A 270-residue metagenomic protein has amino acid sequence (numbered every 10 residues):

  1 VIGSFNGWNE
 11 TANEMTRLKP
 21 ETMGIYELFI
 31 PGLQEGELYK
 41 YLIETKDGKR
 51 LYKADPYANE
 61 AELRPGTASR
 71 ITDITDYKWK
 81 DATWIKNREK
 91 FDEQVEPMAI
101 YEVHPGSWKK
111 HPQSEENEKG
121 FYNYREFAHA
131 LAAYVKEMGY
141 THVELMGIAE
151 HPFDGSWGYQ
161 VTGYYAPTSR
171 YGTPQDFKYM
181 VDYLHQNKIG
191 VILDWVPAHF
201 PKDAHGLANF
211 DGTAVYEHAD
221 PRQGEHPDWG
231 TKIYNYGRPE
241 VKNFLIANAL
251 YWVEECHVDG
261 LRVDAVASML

Functional and structural regions predicted by a protein language model:
S4-N9, K46: Change "in extracellular beta-sheet-rich domains … of secreted and cell-surface proteins" to "in beta-sheet-rich domains
N9, E35-E37, G139, N209: Short loop/turn segments at connectors of secondary-structure elements within structured domains
T11-P20: Solvent-exposed serine/threonine-rich low-complexity stretches and specific carbohydrate-binding patches
E21-E102, S107-E116, F121, E126: The feature marks proteins involved in alpha-glucan
E60-E62, A82-V95, H104-L270: Substrate-binding/active-site clefts of carbohydrate-active enzymes
